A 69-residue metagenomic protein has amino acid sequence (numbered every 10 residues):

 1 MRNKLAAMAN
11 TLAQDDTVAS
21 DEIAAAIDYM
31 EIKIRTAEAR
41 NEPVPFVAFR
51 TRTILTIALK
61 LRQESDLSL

Functional and structural regions predicted by a protein language model:
M1-E31, K60-L69: N-terminal acidic leader/helix
A25-E64: Short, charge-rich amphipathic interface segments used for partner binding and complex assembly
